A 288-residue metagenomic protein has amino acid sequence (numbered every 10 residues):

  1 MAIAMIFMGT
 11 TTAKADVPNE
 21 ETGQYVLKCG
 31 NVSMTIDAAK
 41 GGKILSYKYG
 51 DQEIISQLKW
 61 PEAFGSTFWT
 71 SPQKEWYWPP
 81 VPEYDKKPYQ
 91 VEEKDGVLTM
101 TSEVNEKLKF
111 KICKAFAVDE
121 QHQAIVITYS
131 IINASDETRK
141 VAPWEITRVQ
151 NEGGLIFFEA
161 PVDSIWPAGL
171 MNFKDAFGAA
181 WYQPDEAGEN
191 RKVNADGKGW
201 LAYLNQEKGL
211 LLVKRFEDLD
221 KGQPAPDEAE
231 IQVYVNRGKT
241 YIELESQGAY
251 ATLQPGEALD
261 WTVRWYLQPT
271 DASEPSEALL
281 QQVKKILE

Functional and structural regions predicted by a protein language model:
M1-M8: Bacterial N-terminal signal peptides
A13-A15: Boundary at the C-terminal end of the N-terminal hydrophobic targeting segment
V17-N19, K28, Q73-H122, D136-V141 (+2 more regions): Extended, loop-rich substrate-binding clefts of extracytoplasmic carbohydrate-active enzymes
Q24-K86: Acidic-aromatic substrate-binding/catalytic surfaces of carbohydrate-active enzymes
Q24-V26, S46-K48, T99-T101, S130 (+1 more regions): Residue-level detector of beta-strand face positions
Y25, V32-M34, G42-L45, E53 (+4 more regions): A contiguous, surface-exposed recognition patch within enzymatic or periplasmic domains that forms
L267-E288: Terminal connector regions
